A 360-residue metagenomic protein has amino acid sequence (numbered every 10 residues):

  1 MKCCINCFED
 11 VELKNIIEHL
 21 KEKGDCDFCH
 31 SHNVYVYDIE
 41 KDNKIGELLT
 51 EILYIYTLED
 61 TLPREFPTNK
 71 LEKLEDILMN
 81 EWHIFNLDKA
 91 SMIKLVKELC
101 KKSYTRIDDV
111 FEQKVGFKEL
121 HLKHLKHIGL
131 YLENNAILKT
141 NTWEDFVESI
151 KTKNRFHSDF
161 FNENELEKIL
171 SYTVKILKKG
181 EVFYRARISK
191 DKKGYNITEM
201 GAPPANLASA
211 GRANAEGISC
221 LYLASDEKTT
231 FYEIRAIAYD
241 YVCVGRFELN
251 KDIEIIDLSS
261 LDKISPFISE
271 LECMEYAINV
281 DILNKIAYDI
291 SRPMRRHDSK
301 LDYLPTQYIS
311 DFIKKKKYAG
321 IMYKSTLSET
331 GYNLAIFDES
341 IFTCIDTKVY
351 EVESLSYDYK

Functional and structural regions predicted by a protein language model:
M1-G180, R185-E216, I237-K360: Active-site and NAD+-binding cores of ADP-ribose-processing enzymes
G217-L223: A short, exposed loop/beta-hairpin motif centered on an aromatic-Gly-Thr core
E227-A238: Short active-site loop/helix that positions an aromatic residue
